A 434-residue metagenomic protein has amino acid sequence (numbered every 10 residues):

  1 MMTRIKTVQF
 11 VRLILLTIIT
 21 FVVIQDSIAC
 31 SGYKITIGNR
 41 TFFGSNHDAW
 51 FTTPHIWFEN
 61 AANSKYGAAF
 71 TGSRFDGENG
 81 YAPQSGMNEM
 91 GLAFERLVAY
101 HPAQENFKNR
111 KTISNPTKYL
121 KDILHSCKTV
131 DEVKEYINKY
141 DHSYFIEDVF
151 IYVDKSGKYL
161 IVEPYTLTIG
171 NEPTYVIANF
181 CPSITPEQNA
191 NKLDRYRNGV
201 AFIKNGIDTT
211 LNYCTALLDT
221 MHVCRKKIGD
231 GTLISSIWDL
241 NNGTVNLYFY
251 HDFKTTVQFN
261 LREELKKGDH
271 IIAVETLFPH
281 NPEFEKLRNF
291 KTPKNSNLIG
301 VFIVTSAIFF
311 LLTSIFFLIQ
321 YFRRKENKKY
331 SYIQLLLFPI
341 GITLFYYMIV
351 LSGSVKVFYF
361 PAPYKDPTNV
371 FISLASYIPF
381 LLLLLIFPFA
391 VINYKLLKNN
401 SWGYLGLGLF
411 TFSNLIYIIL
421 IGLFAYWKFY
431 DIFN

Functional and structural regions predicted by a protein language model:
M1-Q9: N-terminal secretory signal peptides that target proteins for export/translocation
R12-V22: Bacterial N-terminal signal peptides
I24-A29: Sec/Tat signal peptide C-region and signal peptidase I cleavage site
Y33-Y81, S85-M87, L92-H125, D148 (+2 more regions): C-terminal, well-structured catalytic/ligand-binding subdomain of enzymes
E132-Y152: Secretory/export targeting leaders with adjacent low-complexity proregions
T292-R323, L384: Selective detector of the "anchor" transmembrane alpha-helix that sits immediately C-terminal
L298, I319-N434: Alpha-helical transmembrane segments forming the membrane-embedded cores of inner-membrane proteins across
